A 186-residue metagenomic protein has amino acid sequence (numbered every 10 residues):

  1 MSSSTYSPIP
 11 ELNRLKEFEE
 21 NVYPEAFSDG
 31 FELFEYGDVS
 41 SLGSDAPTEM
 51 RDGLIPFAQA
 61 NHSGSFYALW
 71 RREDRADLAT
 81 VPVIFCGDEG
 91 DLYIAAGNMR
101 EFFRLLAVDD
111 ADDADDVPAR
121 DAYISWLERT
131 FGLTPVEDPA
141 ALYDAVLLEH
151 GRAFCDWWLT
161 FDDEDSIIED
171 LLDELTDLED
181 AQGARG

Functional and structural regions predicted by a protein language model:
M1-A79, V136-G186: A surface-exposed partner-binding patch
F18, F102-L105, W126, T130 (+1 more regions): Residues that form generic nucleotide/phosphate-binding pockets
D77, F103, A119-A122, L178: Solvent-exposed, non-transmembrane amphipathic alpha-helical segments
V81-A119: Compact, glycine/acidic-enriched structural inserts
A111, D115-C155: An amphipathic alpha-helical core segment
